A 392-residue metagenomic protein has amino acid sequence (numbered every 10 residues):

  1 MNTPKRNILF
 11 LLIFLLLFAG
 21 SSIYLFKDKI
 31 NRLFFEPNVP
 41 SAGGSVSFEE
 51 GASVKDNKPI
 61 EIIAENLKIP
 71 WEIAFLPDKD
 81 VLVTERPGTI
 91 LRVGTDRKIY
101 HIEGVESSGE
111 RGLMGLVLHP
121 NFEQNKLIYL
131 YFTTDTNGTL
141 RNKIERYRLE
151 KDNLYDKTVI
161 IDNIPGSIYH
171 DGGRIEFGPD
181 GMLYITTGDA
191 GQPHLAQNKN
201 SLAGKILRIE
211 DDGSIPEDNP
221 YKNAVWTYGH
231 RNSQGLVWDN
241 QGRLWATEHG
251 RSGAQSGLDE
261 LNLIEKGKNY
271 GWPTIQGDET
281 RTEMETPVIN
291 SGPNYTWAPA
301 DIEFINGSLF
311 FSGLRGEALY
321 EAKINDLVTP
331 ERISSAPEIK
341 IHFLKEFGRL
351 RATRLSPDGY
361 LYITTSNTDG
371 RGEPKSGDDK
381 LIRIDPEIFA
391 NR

Functional and structural regions predicted by a protein language model:
M1-L16: N-terminal Sec-pathway targeting helices
K29-S53, R111-L113, N121-E123, A190-G348 (+4 more regions): Beta-propeller domain segments
E61-G88, W297-E303: Beta-strand-rich domains and repeat architectures in extracellular enzymes and scaffolds, especially beta-propellers
I62-K68, Y100-S108, I161-S167, A224-G229 (+2 more regions): Surface loop/turn motifs at the tips and blade-to-blade linkers of beta-strand repeat domains
A74, V117, E176, V237 (+2 more regions): Conserved beta-strand position repeated across blades of beta-propeller domains
L82-E85, L130-Y131, Y184-T186, A246-T247 (+2 more regions): Residue position within the beta-strands of beta-propeller blades
D96-P120: Blade-loop segments of beta-propeller domains
R141-F177: Asp-box/WD-like beta-propeller blade repeats and closely related beta-sheet repeat scaffolds
